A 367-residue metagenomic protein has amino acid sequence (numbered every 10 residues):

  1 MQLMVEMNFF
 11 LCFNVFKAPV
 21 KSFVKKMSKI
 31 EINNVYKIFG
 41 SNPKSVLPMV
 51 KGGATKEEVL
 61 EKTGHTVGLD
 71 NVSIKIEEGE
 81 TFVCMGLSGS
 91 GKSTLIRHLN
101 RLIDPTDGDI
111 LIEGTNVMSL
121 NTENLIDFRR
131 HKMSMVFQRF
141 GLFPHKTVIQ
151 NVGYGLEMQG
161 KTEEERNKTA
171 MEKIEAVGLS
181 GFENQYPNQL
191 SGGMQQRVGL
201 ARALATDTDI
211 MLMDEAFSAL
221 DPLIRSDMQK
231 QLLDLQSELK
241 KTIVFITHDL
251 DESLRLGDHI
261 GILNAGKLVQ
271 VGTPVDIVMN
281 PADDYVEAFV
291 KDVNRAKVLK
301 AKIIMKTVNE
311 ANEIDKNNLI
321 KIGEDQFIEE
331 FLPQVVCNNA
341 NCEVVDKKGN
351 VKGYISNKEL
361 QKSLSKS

Functional and structural regions predicted by a protein language model:
P48-E58, T115-N116, E157, E164-G181: Conserved ABC ATPase "signature" region
N100: Helix-to-loop junction immediately C-terminal to a conserved catalytic motif
G108-N116: Conserved ABC transporter NBD signature motif
K146-G153: Short coil-to-helix segment of the ABC ATPase nucleotide-binding domain corresponding to the Q-loop/switch region
Y186-L190, M194: Conserved ABC ATPase signature
A265-G266: Conserved ABC ATPase "signature" C-loop
I314-K348, G353-S367: The conserved cystathionine-beta-synthase
